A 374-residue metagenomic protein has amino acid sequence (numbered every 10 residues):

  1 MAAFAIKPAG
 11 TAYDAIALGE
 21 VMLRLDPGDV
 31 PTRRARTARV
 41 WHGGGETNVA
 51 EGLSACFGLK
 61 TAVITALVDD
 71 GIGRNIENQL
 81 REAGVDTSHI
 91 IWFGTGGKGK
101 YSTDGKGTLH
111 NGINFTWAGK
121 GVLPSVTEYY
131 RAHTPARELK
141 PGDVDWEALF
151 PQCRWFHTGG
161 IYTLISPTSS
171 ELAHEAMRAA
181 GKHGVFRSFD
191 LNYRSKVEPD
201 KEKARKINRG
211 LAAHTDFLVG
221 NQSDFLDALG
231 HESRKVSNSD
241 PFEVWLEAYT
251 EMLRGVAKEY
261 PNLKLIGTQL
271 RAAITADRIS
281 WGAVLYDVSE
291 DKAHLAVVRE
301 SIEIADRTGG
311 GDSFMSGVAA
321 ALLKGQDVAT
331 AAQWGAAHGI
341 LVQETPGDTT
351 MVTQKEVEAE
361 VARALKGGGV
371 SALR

Functional and structural regions predicted by a protein language model:
M1-R34: Positively charged, low-complexity intrinsically disordered leader regions
V21, I161, L191, S313: Active-site metal-binding loops of divalent metal-dependent hydrolases
P31-E51: Short catalytic helix/loop segments, enriched in acidic residues and glycine and frequently bearing histidine
N48-K60, Q79-E82, A321-K324: Alpha-helix C-terminal capping segments
K60-G160, V357-R374: Conserved N-terminal subdomain of the carbohydrate kinase-like
T61, T87, R187-S188, V219: Hydrophobic beta-strand scaffold residues
H183, V197-E290: Conserved phosphate/ATP/ADP-binding segment of small-molecule kinases
A276, H294-A364, G368, A372-R374: Conserved post-catalytic alpha-helical subdomain immediately downstream of the catalytic base and nucleotide-binding
